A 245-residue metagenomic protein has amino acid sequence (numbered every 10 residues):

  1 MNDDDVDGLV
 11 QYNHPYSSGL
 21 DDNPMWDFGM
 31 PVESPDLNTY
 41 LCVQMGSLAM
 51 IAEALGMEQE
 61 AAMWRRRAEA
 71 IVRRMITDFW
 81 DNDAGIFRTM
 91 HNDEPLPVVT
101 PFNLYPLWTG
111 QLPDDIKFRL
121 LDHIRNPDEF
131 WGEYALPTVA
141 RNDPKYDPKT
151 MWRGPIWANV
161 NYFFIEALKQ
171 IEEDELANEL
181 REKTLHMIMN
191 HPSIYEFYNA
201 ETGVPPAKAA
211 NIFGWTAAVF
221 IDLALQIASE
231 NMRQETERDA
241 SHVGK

Functional and structural regions predicted by a protein language model:
M1-E33, A70-I156, M189-K245: Extended glycan-interaction surfaces of carbohydrate-active proteins
S34, K149-E173: Peripheral, non-catalytic segments that deliver or gate enzyme domains
L37-Y40, E60, P97, F102 (+3 more regions): Structural signature of alpha-solenoid helical repeat junctions
T39-E58, Y105-D115, Y162-D174, V219-N231: Well-ordered alpha-helical scaffold segments within catalytic/enzyme domains
A61-I76, T184: Short amphipathic alpha-helical coiled-coil/interface segments
L176, I188-M189: Flexible, acidic glycine-rich loops studded with aromatic residues
N178-T184: Hydrophobic transmembrane alpha-helices and their immediate junctions
